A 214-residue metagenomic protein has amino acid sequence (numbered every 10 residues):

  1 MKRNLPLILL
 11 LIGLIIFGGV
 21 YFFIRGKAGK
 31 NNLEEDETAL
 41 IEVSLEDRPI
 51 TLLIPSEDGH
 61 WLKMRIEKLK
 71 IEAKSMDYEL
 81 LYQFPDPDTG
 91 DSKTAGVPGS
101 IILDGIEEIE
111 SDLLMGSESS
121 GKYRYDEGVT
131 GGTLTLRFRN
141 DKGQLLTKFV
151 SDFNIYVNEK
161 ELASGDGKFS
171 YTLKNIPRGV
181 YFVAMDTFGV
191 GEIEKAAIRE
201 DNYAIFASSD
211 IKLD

Functional and structural regions predicted by a protein language model:
I8-Y21: Hydrophobic membrane-insertion alpha-helices, especially the h-region of bacterial N-terminal signal peptides
G26-Y82, D86-G90, G99, L103 (+1 more regions): N-terminal, intrinsically disordered, polar/charged segments of Gram-positive cell-envelope systems that serve as
I102-S120: Aromatic sugar-binding surface patches on proteins that engage polysaccharides or sugar-phosphate polymers
S117-G131: Short glycine/proline/serine/threonine-rich loop/turn segments at secondary-structure transition edges
S120-K122, R139-L146: Short acidic/polar inter-strand loop motif in beta-rich domains
G128-N140: Internal, hydrophobic beta-strand segments that form the core of beta-sheet-rich folds
G143-N175: Short beta-strand elements
G189-D214: Proteolytic processing hotspots in large secreted/extracellular or virion-associated proteins and select intracellular
